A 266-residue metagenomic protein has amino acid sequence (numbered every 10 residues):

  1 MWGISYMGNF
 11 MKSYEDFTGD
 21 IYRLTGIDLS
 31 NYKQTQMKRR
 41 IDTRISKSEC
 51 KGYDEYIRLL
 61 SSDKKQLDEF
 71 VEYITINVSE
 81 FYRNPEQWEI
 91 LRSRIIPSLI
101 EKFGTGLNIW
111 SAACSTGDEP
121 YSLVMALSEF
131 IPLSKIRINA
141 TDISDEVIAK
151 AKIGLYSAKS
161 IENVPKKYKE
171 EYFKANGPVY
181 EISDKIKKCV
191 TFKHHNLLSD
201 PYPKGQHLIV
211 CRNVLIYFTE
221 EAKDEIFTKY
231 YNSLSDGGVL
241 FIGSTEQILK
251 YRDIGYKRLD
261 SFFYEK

Functional and structural regions predicted by a protein language model:
W2, Y6-L107, F227, G243: Conserved AdoMet
L91, I209, L234: Residue-level signal for inorganic ion chemistry
G104-G117, R137-N139: Conserved class I S-adenosyl-L-methionine
T116-I131: Conserved SAM-binding loop of SAM-dependent methyltransferases across substrates and taxa, primarily the Class I
K135-V210, V214-A222, Q247-L249: Extended basic-aromatic, gly/pro-enriched interface segments that bind polyanionic ligands
L208, L249-K266: Core SAM-dependent methyltransferase catalytic element
D224-D236: A short glycine-rich, Lys/Arg-flanked "PGG" loop and its adjoining helix->strand segment in the class I
D236-S244: Conserved beta-strand signature within the Rossmann-like core of class I S-adenosyl-L-methionine
